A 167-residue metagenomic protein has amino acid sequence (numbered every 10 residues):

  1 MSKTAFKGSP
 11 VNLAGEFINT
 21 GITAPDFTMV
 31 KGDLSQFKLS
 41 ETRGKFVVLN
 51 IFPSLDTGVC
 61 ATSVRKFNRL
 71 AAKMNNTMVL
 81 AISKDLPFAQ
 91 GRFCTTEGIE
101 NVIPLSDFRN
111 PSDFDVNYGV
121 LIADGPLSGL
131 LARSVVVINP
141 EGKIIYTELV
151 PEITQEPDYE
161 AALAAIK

Functional and structural regions predicted by a protein language model:
M1-K167: Chalcogenol-based redox active-site neighborhoods
